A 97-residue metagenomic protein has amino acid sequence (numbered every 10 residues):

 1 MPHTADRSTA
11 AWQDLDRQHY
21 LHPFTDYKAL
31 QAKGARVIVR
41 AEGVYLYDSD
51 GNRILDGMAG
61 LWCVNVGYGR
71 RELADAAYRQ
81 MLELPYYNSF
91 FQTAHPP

Functional and structural regions predicted by a protein language model:
P2, D6-T9, R53-P97: Glycine-rich loop-to-alpha-helix module at the N-terminal edge of alpha/beta enzyme cores
P2-A41: Active-site-adjacent loop/helix segments that line or gate small-molecule/cofactor pockets in enzymes
D14-D16, Y45-S49, R70-A76: Short hydrophobic/aromatic-rich motifs at helix boundaries and adjacent loops
Q18, H22-T25, Y45, V66 (+1 more regions): Intrinsically disordered, low-complexity segments enriched in small/polar residues
A35-D56: Active-site and channel-lining beta-strand-loop segments that bind or position nucleotide-derived/phosphorylated
